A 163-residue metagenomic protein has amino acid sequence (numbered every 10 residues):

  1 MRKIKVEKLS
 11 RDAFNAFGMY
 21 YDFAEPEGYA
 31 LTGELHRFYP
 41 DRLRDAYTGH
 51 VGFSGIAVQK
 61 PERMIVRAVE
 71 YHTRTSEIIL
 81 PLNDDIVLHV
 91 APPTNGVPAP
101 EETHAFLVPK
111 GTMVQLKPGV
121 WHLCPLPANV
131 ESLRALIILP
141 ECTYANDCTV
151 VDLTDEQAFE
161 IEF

Functional and structural regions predicted by a protein language model:
M1-A105, V130, Y144-N146, T154 (+1 more regions): Non-catalytic, conserved peripheral segments adjacent to functional cores
I78, A105-L107, M113-Q115, A135 (+1 more regions): Conserved hydrophobic/aromatic beta-strand scaffold that supports enzyme active sites
V108-L126: Conserved metal-binding segment of the jelly-roll/cupin
T112-V114, F159-F163: Short, surface-exposed linear segments at secondary-structure transitions and domain or protein termini
V120-C148: A short beta-strand-loop micro-motif that forms or neighbors metal/cofactor- and ligand-binding patches at active-site
